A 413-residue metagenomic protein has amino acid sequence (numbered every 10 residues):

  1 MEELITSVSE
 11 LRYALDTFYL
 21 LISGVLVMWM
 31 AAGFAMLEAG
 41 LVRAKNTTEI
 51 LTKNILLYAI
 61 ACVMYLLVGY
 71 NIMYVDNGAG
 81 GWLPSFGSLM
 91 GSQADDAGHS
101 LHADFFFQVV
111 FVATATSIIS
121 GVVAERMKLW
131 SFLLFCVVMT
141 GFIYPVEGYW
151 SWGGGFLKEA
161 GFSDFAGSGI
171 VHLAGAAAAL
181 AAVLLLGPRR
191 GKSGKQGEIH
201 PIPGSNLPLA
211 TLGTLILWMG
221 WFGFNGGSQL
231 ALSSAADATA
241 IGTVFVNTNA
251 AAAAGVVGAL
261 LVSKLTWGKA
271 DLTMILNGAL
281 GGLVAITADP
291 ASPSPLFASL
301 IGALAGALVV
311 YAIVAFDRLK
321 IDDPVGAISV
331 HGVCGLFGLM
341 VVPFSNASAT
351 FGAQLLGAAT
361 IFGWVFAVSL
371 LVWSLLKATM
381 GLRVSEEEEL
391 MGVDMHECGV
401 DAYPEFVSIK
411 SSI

Functional and structural regions predicted by a protein language model:
M1-I413: Hydrophobic alpha-helical transmembrane bundles of multi-pass membrane proteins
